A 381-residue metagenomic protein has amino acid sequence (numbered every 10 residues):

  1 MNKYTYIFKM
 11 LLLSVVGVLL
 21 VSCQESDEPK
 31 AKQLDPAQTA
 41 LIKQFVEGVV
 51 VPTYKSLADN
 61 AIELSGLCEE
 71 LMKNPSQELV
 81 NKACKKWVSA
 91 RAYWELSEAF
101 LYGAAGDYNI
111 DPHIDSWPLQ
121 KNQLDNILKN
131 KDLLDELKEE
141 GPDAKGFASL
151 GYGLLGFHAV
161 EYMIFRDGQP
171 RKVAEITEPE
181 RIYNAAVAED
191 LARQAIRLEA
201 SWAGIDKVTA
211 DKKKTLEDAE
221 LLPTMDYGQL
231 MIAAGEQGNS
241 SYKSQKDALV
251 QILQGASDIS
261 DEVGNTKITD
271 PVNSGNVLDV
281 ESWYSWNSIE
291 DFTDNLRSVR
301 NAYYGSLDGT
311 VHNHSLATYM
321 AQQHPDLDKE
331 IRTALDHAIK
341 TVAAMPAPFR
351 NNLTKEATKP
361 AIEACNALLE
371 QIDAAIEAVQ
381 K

Functional and structural regions predicted by a protein language model:
M1-L12: Bacterial N-terminal signal peptides that target proteins for export
L19-S22: C-terminal motif of bacterial Sec signal peptides marking the signal peptidase cleavage site
Q24-D27: Bacterial signal peptide processing site
P29-K381: Mature extracytoplasmic or organellar-lumen-exposed domains after removal of signal/transit peptides
